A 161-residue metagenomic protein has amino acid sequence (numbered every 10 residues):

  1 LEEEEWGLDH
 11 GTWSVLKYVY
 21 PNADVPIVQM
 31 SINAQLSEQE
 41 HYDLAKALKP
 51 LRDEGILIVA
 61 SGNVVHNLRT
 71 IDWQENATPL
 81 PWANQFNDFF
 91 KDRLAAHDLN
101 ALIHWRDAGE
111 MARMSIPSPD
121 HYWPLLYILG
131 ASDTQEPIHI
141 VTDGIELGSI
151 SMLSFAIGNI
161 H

Functional and structural regions predicted by a protein language model:
L1-E40: Internal, conserved structured core segments that host functional sites
V25-P26, A34-L36, Y42-L57, S61-H161: Surface-exposed, charge/polar-rich loops and edge strands
